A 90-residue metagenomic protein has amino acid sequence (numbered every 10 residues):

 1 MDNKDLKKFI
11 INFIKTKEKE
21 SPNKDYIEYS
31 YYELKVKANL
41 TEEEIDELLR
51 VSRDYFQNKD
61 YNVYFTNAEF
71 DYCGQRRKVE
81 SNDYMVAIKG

Functional and structural regions predicted by a protein language model:
M1-K15: Short alpha-helical segments that sit at the start of domains
N3, I27, A38-T41: Intrinsic-disorder-associated interaction segments
T16-Y26: Short helix-capping/hinge SLiMs at alpha-helix to coil transitions
Y31: Helix-turn-helix DNA-binding elements, focusing on the entry/boundary residues of the two helices that contact DNA
L34-K35: A short acidic, leucine-rich amphipathic alpha-helix
L40-F65: Charge-enriched amphipathic alpha-helical scaffolds
N67-C73: Short proline/glycine- and acidic-rich turn/helix-capping motifs at secondary-structure junctions
R76-G90: Short, amphipathic alpha-helical interaction segments positioned at domain boundaries
